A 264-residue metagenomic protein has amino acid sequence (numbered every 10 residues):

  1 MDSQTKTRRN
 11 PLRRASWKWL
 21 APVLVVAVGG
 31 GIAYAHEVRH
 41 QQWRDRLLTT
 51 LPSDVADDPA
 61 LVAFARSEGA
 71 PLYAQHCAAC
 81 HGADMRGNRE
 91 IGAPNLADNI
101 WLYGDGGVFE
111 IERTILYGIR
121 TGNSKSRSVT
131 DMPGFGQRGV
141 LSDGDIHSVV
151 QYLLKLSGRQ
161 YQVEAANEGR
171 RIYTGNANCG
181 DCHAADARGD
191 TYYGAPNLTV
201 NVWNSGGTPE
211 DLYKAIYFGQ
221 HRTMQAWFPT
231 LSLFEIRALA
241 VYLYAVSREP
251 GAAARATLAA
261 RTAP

Functional and structural regions predicted by a protein language model:
M1-A63, A252, A259-P264: N-terminal export/targeting leaders of redox proteins
D2-Q4, R8-I32, R66-G136: Long, charged N-terminal interaction/targeting segments
A15-W19, L51-A60, F64-S67, L72-A74 (+7 more regions): Short sequence/structural segments immediately N-terminal
V38-A65, A78, A83-N99, D145-E164 (+2 more regions): His/Cys-centered metal/cofactor-coordination and adjacent catalytic loops
D45-T49, P71, G134, R171 (+2 more regions): Charged/polar, solvent-exposed surface patches and flexible loops
V62-R86, E112, Y161-A187, V200 (+2 more regions): Sequence/structural segment immediately N-terminal to covalent heme-attachment motifs in c-type and related
A97-L153, D190-Y193, N197-R248: Extracytoplasmic electron-transfer domains, predominantly the class I c-type cytochrome c fold
